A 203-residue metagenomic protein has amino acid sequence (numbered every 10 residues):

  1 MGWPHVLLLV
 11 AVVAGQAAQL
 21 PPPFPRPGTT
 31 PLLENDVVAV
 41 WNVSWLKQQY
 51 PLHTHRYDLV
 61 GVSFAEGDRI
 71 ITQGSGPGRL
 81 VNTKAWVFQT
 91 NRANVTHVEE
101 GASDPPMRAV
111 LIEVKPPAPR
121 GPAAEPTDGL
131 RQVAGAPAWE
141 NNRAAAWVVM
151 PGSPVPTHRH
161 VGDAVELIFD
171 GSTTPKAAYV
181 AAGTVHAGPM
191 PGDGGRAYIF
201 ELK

Functional and structural regions predicted by a protein language model:
M1-L9: Sec-dependent signal peptide recognition, specifically the positively charged N-region followed immediately by
L9-A17: Hydrophobic h-region of N-terminal signal peptides that target proteins for export in Gram-negative bacteria
Q19, I71, F88-V95, G101-R108 (+2 more regions): Cross-family detector of peptidyl-prolyl cis-trans isomerase
R26-Y50, R56-F64, I112, P126-F169: A short glycine-rich, His/Asp/Glu-containing loop-to-beta-strand
L33-V37, Q73-N94, T173-A187: Short acidic-glycine-tyrosine-enriched beta hairpin
V43, Y50-H55, T72, R79-V81 (+3 more regions): Short histidine-centered beta-strand/loop micro-motifs that create catalytic or ligand/metal-coordination sites
E66, R92-P117, Y179-K203: Ligand-binding loop in jelly-roll beta-barrel domains
A138-W139, A146-P151, H158, A164-L202: Intrinsically disordered, low-complexity linker/propeptide segments enriched in Ser/Thr/Gly/Pro and acidic residues
